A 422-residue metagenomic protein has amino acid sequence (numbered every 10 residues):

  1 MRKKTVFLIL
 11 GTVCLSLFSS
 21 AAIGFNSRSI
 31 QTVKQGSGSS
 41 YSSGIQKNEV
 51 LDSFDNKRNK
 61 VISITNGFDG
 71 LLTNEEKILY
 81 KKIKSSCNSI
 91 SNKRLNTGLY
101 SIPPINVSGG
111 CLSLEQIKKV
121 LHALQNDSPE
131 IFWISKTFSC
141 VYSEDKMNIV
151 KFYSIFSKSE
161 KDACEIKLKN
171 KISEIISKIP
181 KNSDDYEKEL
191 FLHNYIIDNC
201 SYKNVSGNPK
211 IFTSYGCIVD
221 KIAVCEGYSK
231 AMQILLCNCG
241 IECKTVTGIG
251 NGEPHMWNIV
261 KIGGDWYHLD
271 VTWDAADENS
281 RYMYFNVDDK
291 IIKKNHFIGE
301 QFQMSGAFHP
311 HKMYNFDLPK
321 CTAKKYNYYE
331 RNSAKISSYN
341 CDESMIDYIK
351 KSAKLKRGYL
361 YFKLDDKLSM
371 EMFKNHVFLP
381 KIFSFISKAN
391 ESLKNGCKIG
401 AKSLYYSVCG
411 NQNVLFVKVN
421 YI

Functional and structural regions predicted by a protein language model:
M1-I45, L192, D220-G227, A231-M232 (+5 more regions): Gram-positive cell-envelope targeting signals
S16-S183, H296-I422: N-terminal accessory/pre-domain segments preceding catalytic cores
S86, I90, A163, V219-A223 (+1 more regions): Alpha-helix capping and helix-loop boundary segments enriched in small/acidic/polar residues
I149-K151, G216, D220-I222, D265-V271: Short, well-ordered strand-loop elements centered on a beta-strand within folded domains, enriched for acidic residues
E160-C217: Secondary-structure boundary elements
C200-Y202, I291-I292, H296, F302: Short glycine-aromatic motifs
K203-I211, I222, C243-E253: Catalytic cysteine-centered active-site loop
G227-K293: Hydrophobic/aromatic-rich core segments of domains that either
